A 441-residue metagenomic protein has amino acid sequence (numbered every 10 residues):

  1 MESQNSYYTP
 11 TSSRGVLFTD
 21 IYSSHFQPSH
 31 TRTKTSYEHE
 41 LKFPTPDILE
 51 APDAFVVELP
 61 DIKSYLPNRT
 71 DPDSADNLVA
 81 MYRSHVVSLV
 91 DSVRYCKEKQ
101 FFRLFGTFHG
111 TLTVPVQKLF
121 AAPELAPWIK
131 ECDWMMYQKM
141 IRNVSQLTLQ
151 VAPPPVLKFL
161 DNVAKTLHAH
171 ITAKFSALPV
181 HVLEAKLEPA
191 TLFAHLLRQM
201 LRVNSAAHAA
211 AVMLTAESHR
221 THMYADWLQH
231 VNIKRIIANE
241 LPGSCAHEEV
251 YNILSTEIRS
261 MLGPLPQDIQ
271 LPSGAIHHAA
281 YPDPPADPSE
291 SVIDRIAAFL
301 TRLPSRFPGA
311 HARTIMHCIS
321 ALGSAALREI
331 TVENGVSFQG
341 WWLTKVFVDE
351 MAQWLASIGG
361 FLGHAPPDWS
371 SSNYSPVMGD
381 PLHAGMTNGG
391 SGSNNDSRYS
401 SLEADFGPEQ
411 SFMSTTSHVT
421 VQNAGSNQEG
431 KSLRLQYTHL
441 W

Functional and structural regions predicted by a protein language model:
E2-H311, H317-I330, S337-G359: Intrinsically disordered, low-complexity regulatory regions of nuclear DNA-binding proteins
E2-S6, M351-G392: Intrinsically disordered, low-complexity regulatory segments enriched in Ser/Pro/Gln/Gly
S375-W441: Long, compositionally biased low-complexity regions that are usually intrinsically disordered and enriched
